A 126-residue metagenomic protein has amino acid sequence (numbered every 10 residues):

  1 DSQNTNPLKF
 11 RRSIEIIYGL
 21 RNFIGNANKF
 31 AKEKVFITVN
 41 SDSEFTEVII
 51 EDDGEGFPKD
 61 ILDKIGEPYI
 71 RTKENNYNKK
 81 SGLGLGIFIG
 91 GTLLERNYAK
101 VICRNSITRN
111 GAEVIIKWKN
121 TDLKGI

Functional and structural regions predicted by a protein language model:
D1-L20: Conserved short strand/loop->alpha-helix "switch" segment adjacent to the catalytic nucleotide/phosphoryl-transfer site
Y18-N22, N26-K29: Conserved polar catalytic motif of the HATPase_c/GHKL fold
K34-E44: Short beta-strand/loop element within the Bergerat-fold HATPase_c
E44-F45, G56, G84, I107-I115 (+1 more regions): Glycine-rich nucleotide-binding loop
D52: Acidic ATP/Mg2+-coordinating residue in the GHKL
F57-I70: Short conserved segment of the HATPase_c
I89-Y98: Conserved glycine-/histidine-rich ATP-lid loop and adjacent helix of the Bergerat-fold HATPase_c
N97-N105: Glycine-rich ATP-binding loops of the HATPase_c
